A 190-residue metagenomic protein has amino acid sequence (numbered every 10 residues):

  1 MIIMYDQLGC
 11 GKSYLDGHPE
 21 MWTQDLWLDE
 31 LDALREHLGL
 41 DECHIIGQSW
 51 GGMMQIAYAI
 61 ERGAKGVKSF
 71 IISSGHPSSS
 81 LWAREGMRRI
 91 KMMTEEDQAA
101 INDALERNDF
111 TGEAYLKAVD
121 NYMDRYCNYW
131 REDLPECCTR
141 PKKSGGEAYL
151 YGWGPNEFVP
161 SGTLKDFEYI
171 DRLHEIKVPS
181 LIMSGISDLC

Functional and structural regions predicted by a protein language model:
I3-W50, E61: Active-site loop/oxyanion-hole signature of alpha/beta-hydrolase fold enzymes
G11-D16, L81-I90, A104, A114 (+1 more regions): Serine-hydrolase catalytic machinery in alpha/beta-hydrolase-like enzymes
L31-A33, I56-A57, D166-D171: A generic local structural motif
D41-R88: Conserved hydrolase catalytic core segment
K91-D171, V178: Alpha/beta-hydrolase
I176, I182-S184: Short beta-strand/loop motif that positions the catalytic acidic residue of the alpha/beta-hydrolase fold
I186-C190: Acidic catalytic loop of the alpha/beta-hydrolase fold
